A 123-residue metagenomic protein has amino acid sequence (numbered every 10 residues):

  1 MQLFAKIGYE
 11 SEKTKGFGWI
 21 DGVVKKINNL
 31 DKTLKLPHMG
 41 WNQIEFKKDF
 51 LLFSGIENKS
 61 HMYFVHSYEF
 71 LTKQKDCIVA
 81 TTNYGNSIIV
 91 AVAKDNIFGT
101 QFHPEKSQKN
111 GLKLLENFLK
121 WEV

Functional and structural regions predicted by a protein language model:
M1-M39, E116: Cysteine-nucleophile active-site neighborhood
K6, K94, K120: Phosphate-coordinating loops and pocket residues in cytosolic domains that bind phosphorylated ligands
G8, L30-D31, K48, Y84 (+1 more regions): Short, well-ordered turn and helix-capping elements at secondary-structure junctions
K15, K75, N110-K113: Generic recognition of short, well-ordered alpha-helical segments
Q43-F102: Active-site oxyanion/phosphate-handling segment shared across diverse enzymes
T100-V123: Acyltransferase
